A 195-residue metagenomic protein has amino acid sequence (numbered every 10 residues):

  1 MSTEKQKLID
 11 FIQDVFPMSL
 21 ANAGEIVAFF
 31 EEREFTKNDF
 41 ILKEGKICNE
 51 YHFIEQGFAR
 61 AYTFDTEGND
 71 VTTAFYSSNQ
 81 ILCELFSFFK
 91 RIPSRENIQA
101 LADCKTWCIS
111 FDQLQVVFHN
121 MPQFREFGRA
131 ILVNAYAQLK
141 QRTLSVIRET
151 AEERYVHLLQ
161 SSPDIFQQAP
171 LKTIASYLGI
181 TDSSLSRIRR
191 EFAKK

Functional and structural regions predicted by a protein language model:
M1-E31, S87: Cyclic nucleotide-binding regulatory module and flanking cytosolic helices
E31, F40, F58-T63, K105-T106: Short beta-strand segments in beta-sandwich/barrel cores
E32-R33, N49-I54, T73-A74: His/acidic/aromatic-lined binding-pocket segments of jelly-roll/cupin-type domains and related regulatory beta-sandwich
N38, N49, F53-Y62, N79: Glycine- and acidic-residue-biased ligand/ion/polar-headgroup-sensing regions
I41-K46: Short phosphate-coordinating micro-motif centered on Lys-Gly-acidic
T72-R129: Cyclic-nucleotide recognition modules
Q113-L114, N120-F124, G128-R129, V133-K140 (+3 more regions): Alpha-helical bundle regulatory/interaction domains
E149-K195: Phosphate-/nucleic-acid-contacting segments
